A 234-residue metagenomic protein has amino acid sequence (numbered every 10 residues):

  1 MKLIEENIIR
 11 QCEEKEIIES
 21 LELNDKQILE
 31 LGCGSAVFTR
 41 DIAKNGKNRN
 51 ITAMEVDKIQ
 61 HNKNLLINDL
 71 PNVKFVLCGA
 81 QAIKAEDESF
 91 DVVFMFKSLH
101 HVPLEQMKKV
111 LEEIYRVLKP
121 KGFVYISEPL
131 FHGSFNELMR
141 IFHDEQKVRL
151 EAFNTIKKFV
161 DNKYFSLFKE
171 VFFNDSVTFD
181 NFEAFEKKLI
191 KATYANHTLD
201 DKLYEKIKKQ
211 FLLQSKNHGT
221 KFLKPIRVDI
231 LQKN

Functional and structural regions predicted by a protein language model:
N7-K26, D41: Conserved alpha-helix/loop element of class I SAM-dependent methyltransferases that forms part of the SAM/SAH-binding
L29, G34-A82: Class I SAM-dependent methyltransferase SAM/SAH-binding core
Q81-V92: A short acidic, Gly/Pro-enriched loop at the edge of an enzyme's catalytic core that lines a small-molecule cofactor
D91-Q106: A short SAM/SAH-binding and catalytic strip from SAM-dependent methyltransferases
K108-P120: A short glycine-rich, Lys/Arg-flanked "PGG" loop and its adjoining helix->strand segment in the class I
Y125-E151: Conserved class I S-adenosyl-L-methionine
R149-Y164, N196: Short alpha-helix
K163-N234: Conserved Class I S-adenosyl-L-methionine
